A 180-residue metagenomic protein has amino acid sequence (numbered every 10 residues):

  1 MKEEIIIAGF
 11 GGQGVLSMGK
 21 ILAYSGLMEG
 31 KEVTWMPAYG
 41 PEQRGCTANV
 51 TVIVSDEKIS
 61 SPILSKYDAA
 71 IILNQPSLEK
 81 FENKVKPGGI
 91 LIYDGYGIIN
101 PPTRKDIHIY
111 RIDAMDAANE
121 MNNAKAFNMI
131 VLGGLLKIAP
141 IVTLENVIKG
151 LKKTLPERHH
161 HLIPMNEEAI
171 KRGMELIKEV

Functional and structural regions predicted by a protein language model:
M1-V180: Active-site cofactor/cluster-binding pocket
